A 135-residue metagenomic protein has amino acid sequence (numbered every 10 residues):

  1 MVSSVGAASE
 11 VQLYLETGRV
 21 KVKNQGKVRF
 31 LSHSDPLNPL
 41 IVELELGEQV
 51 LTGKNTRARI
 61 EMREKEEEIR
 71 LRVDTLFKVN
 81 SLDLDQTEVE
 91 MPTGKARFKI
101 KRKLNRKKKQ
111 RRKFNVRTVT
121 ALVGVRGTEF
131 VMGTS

Functional and structural regions predicted by a protein language model:
V2-S135: Flexible, surface-exposed loop/linker segments and immediately adjacent secondary-structure boundaries
